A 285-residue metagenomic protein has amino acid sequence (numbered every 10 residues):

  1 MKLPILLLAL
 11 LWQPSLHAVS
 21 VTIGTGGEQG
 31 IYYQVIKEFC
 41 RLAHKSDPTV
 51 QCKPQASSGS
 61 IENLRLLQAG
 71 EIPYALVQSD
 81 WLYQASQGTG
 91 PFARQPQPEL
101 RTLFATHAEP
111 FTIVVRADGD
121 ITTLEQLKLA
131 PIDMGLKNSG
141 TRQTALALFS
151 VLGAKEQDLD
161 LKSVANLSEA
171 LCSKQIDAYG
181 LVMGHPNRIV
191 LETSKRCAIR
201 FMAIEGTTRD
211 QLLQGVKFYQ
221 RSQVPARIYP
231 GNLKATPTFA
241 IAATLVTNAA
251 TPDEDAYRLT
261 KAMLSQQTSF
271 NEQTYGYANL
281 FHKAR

Functional and structural regions predicted by a protein language model:
M1-L7: Sec-dependent signal peptide recognition, specifically the positively charged N-region followed immediately by
W12-S15: N-terminal signal peptide c-region/cleavage motif recognized by signal peptidases
V19-S46, V50-Q51, E109-S173: Bilobed "Venus flytrap"/periplasmic-binding protein-like clamshell domains and structurally analogous long
I31-Q68, P73-Y74, N232-L233: Extracytoplasmic small-molecule ligand-binding "clamshell" domains of the periplasmic binding protein/Venus flytrap
N63-L103: N-terminal segment of the mature folded domain
S79-W81, T89-G90, G119, A154-P252: Pocket-lining segment of extracytoplasmic ligand-binding domains
A93-T106, I228-T236: A structural signal for short loop-to-beta-strand junctions that line the ligand-binding cleft of periplasmic/secreted
K234-R285: Segments of small-molecule ligand-sensing domains
